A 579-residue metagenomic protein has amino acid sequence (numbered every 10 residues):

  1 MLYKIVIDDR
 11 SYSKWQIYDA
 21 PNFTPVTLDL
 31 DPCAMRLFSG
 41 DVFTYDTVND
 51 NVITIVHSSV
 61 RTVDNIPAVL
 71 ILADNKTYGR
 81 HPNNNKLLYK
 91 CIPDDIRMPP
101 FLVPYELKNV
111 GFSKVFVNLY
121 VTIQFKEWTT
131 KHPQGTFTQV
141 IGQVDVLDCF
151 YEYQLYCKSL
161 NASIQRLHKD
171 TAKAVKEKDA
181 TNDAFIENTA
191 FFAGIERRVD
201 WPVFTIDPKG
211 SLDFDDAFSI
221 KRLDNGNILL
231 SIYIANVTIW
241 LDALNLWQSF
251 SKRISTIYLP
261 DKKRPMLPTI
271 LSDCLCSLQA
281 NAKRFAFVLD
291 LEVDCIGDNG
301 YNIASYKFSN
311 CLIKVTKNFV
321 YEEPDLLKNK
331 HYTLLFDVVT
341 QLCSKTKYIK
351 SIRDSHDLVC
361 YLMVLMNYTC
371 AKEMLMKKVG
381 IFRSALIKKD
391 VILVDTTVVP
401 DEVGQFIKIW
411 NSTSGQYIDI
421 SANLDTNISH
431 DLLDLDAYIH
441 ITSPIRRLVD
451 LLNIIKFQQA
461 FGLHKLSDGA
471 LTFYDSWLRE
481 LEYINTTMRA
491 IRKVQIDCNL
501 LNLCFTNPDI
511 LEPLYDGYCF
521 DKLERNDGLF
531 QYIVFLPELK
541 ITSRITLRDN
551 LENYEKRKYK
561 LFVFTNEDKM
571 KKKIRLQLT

Functional and structural regions predicted by a protein language model:
M1-I234, T238-A282, D354, L547-T579: Charge-lined substrate channels and their catalytic hotspots, especially those that engage the 3′ end of RNA
M1-K4, N22-L28, A34-L37, G380 (+2 more regions): Structured C-terminal cores of nucleic-acid metabolism proteins
Y18-A20, K221, E292-D294, F535-P537: A generic structural motif
T27-L30, Y105-K108, I123, D207-K389 (+1 more regions): Feature marking long nucleic-acid-engaging regions of large polymerase/nuclease enzymes
I55-R61, D148-Q154, K178-N182, S249-S251 (+6 more regions): Charged, low-complexity, helix-prone segments enriched in Lys/Glu/Asp/Gln
L87-Y89, F287, F530-Y532: Short beta-strand micro-motifs in enzyme catalytic cores
K131, C360, P513: Exposed loop/turn and edge beta-strand positions of beta-sandwich/beta-sheet ligand-binding modules
C360, D395-T396: Long, low-hydrophobicity, solvent-exposed regions enriched in small/turn-prone and acidic residues
